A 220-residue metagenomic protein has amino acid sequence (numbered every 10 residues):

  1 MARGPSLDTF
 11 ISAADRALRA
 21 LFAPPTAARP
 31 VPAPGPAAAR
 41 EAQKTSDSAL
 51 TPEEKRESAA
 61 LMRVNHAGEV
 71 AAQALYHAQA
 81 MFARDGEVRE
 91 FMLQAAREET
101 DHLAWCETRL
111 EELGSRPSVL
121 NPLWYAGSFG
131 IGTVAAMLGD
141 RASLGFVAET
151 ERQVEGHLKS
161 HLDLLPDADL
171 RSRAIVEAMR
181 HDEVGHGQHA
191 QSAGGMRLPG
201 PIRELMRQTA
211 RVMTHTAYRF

Functional and structural regions predicted by a protein language model:
M1-F220: Non-heme di-metal
